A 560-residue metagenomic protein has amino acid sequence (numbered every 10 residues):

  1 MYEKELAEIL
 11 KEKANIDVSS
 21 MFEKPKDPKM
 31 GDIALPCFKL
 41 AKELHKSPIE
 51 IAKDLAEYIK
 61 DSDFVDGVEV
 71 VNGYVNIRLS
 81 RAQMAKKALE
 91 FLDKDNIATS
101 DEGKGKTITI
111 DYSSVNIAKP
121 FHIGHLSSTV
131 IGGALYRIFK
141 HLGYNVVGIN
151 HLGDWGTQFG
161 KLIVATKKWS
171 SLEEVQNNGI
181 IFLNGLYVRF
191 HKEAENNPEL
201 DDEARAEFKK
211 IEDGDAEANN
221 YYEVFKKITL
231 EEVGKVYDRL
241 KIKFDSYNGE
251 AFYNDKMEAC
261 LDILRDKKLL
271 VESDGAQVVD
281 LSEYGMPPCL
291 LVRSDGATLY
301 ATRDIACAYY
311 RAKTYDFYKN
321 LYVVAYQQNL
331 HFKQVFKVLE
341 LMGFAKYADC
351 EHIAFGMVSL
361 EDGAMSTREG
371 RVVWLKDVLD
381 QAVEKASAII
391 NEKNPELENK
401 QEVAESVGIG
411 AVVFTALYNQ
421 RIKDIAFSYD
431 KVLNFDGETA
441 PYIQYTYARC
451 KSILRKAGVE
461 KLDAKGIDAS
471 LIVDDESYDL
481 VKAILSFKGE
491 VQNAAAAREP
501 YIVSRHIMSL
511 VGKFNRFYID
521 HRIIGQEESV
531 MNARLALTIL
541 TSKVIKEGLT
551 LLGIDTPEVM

Functional and structural regions predicted by a protein language model:
M1-A85, E102-M560: Non-catalytic interaction-recognition regions
Q83-T99: Secondary-structure boundary elements
